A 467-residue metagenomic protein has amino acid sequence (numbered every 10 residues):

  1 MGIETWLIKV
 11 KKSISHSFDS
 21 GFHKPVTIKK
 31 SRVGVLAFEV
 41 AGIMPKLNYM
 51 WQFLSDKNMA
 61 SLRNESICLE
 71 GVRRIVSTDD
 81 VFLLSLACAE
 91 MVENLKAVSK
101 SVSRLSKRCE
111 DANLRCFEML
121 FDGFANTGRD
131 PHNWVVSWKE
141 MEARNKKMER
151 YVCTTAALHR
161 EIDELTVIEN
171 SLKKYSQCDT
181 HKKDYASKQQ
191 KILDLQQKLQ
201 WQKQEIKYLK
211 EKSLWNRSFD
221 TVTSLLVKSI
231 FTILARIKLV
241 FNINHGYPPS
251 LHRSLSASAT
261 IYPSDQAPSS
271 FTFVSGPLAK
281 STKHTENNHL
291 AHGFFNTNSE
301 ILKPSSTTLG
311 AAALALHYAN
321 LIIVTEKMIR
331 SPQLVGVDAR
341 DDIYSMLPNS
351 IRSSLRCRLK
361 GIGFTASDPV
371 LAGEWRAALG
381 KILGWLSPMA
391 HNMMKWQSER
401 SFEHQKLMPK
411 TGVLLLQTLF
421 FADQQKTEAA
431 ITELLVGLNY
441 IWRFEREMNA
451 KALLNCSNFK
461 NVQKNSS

Functional and structural regions predicted by a protein language model:
M1-I14: PEST-like, low-complexity acidic/proline-rich intrinsically disordered segments, predominantly at protein N-termini
S20-D122, S306, A313, H317-A319 (+3 more regions): Assembly/interface modules of non-enzymatic eukaryotic complex subunits
Y49-Q52, D56-M59, K107, L114 (+19 more regions): Short amphipathic alpha-helices and their capping/turn residues within compact interaction modules
F53-Y262: Extended, amphipathic alpha-helical coiled-coil scaffold segments used for oligomerization/tethering in eukaryotic
D79-E140, K146-K147, T282, E286 (+6 more regions): Long acidic/polar interaction regions in large eukaryotic complex-forming proteins
W134-C153, T180, W201-K210, T297-P304 (+3 more regions): Short, charged/polar, low-complexity loop and linker segments that flank or interrupt alpha-helical bundles
K210, L234, K238-K303, S387 (+1 more regions): Eukaryotic terminal intrinsically disordered regions
P248-M346, S350-A390, Q397-R400: Structured alpha-helical interaction elements and adjacent beta->alpha junctions in soluble regions of eukaryotic
